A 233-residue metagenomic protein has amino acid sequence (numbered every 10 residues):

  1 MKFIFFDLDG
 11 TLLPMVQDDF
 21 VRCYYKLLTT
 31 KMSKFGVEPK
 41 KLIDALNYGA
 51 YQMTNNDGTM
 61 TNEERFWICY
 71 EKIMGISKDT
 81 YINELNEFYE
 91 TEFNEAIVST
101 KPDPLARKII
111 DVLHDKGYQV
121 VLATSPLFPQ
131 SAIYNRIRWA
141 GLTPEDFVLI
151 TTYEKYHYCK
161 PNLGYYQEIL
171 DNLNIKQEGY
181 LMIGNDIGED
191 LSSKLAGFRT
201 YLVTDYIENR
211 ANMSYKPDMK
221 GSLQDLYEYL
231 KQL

Functional and structural regions predicted by a protein language model:
M1-A45: Active-site neighborhood of HAD-like aspartate-dependent phosphohydrolases
M1-I4, D111-V112, S125-L127, I133-L233: Asp-based, Mg2+/Mn2+-dependent phosphohydrolase catalytic module
L12-P14, Q52-M53, T124-F128, K155-Y156: Short histidine/acidic/glycine/proline-rich micro-motifs that form metal- and phosphate-coordinating active-site loops
V16-D19, D57, S214-Y215: Short, solvent-exposed loop/turn segments at secondary-structure boundaries
V21-T29, L46-A50, W67, L85-F93 (+1 more regions): Hydrophobic alpha-helical core bundles mediating ligand binding, dimerization, or RNAP-core interactions
N47-E90: A metal-dependent, Asp-based hydrolase signature
T61, T80-N83, E90-V121: Short, acidic loop-to-helix structural element flanking the phosphoryl-transfer center in phosphate-processing enzymes
A96-T100, P129, H157: Short, flexible loop segments at the rims of nucleotide/cofactor-binding pockets, characterized by
